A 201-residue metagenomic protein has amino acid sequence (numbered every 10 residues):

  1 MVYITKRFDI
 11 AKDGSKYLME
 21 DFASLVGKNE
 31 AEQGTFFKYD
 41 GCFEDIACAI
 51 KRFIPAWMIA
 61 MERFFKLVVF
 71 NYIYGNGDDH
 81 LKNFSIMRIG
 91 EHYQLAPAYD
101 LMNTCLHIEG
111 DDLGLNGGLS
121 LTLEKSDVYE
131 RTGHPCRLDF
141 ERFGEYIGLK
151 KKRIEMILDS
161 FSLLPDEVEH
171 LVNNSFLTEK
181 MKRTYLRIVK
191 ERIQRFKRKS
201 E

Functional and structural regions predicted by a protein language model:
M1-L81, S85-E201: Anionic ligand-binding catalytic core segments
